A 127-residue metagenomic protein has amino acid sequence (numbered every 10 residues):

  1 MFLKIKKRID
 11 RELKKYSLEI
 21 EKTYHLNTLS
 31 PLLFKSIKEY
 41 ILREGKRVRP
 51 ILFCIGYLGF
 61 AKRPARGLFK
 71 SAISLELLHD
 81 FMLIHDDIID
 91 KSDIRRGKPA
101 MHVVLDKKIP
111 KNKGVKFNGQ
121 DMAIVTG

Functional and structural regions predicted by a protein language model:
M1-E21: N-terminal amphipathic/basic leader segments beginning at the initiator methionine
E21-N27: C-terminal, low-complexity intrinsically disordered regions in eukaryotic proteins
T28-G127: Mg2+-dependent prenyl diphosphate-binding active-site environment of isoprenoid biosynthetic enzymes
